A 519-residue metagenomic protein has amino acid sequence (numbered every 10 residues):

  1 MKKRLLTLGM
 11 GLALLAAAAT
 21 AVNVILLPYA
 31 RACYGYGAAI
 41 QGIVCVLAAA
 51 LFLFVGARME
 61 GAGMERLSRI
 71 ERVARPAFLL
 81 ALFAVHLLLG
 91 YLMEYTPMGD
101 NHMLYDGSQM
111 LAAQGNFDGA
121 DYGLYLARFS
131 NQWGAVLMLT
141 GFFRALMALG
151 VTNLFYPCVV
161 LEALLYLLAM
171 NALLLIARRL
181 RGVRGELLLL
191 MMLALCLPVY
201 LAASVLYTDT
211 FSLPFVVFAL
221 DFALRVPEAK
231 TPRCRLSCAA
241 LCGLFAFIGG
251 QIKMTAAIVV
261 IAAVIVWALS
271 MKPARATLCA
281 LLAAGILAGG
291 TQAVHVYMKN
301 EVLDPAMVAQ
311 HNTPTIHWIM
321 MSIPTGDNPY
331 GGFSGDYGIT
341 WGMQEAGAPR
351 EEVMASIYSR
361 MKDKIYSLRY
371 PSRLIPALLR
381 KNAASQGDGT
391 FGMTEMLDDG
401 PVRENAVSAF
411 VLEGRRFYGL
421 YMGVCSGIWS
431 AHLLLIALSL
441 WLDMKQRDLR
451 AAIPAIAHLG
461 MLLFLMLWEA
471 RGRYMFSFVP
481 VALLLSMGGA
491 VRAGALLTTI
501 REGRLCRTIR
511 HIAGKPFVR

Functional and structural regions predicted by a protein language model:
M1-L88, A280-G285, T498-R519: Start-transfer (signal-anchor) and selected internal transmembrane alpha helices of multi-pass inner/ER membrane
Y29-V46, N153, P157-L161, A377-H458: Membrane-interface anchor segments at the N-terminal boundary of transmembrane helices in multi-pass membrane enzymes
G107-Q109, L124-V151, A163: Short hydrophobic/aromatic helix or loop-helix immediately within or flanking a transmembrane segment in polytopic
F117-D118, K299-V402: Membrane-proximal stem/loop segments at transmembrane-domain junctions that anchor or position
V160-L180, F218, L434-L438: Transmembrane-helix motifs of polytopic, lipid-linked glycan transferases
M170-L195, L449-P454: Transmembrane-helix signature of polytopic, membrane-embedded enzymes that assemble or transfer cell-envelope glycans
A172-L175, F211-A229, C242, A246 (+2 more regions): Specific aromatic-rich, kink-prone transmembrane helix
L201-S212: Short acidic/glycine- and proline-prone juxtamembrane loop motifs at membrane-interface regions of multi-pass membrane
